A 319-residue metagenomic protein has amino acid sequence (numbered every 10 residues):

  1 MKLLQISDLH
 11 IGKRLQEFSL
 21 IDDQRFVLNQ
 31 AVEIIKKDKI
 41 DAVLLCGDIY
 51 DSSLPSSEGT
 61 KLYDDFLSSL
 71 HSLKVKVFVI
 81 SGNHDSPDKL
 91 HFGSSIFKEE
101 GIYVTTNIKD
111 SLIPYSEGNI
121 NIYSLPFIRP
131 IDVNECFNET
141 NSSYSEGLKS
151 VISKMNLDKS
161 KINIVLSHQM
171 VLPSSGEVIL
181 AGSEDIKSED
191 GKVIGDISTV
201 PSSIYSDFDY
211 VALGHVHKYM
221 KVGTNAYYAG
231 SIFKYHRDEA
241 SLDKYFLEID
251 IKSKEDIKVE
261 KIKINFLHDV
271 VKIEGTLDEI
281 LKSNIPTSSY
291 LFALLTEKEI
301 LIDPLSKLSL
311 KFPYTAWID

Functional and structural regions predicted by a protein language model:
M1-L45, Y50-D319: Extended recognition/assembly regions associated with phosphoester-bond processing machinery
